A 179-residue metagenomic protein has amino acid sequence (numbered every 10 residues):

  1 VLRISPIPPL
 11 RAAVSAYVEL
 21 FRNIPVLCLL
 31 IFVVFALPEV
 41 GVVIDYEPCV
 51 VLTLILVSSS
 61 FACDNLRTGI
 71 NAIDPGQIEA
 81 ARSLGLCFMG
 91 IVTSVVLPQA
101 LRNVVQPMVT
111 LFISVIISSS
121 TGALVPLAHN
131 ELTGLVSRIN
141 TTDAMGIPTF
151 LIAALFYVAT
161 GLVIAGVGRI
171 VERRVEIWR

Functional and structural regions predicted by a protein language model:
V1-R179: Transmembrane alpha-helices and adjacent helix-loop boundaries
